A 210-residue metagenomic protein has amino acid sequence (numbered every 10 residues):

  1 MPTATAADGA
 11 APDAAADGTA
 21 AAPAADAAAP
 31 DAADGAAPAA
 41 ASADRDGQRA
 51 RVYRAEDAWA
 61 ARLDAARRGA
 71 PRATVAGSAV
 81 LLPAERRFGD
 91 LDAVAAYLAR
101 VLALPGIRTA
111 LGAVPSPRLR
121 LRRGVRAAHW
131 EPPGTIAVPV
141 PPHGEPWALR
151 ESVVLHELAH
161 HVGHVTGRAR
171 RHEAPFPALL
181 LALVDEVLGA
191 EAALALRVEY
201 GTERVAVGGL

Functional and structural regions predicted by a protein language model:
M1-D8, P12-D13, D17, D26 (+2 more regions): Active-site-proximal or metal-binding-adjacent scaffold patches in catalytic folds
E157: Walker B catalytic acidic pair
